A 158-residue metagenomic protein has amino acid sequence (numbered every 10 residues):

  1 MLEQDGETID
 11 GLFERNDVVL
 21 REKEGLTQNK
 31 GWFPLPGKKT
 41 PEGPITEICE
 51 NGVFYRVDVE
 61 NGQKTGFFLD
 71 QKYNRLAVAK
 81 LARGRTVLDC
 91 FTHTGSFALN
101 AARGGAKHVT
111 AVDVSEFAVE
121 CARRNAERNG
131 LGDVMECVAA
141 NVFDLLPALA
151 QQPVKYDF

Functional and structural regions predicted by a protein language model:
L2-F67: Non-catalytic substrate-recognition/targeting regions of SAM-dependent transferases
K38-F158: Rossmann-like S-adenosyl-L-methionine
